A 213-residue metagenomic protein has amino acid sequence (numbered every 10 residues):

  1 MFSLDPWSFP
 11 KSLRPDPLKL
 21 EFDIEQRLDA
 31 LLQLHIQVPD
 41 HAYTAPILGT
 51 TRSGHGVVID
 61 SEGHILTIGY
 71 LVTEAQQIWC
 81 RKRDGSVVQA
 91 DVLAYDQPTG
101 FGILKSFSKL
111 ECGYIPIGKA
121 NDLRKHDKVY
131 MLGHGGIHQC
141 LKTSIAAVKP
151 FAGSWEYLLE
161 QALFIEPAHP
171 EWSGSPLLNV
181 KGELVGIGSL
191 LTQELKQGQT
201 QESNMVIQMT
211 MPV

Functional and structural regions predicted by a protein language model:
M1-I24, C112, I137-H138, V180 (+1 more regions): C-terminal cap/linker of serine protease catalytic domains
S8-S12, P39-H41, S53, D60-C140 (+3 more regions): Conserved active-site neighborhood of the chymotrypsin/trypsin-like protease fold
L18-F22, Y43-T44, A90: Short secondary-structure capping/turn segments at boundaries of alpha-helices and beta-strands
D23-I24, L93-A94, W155: Short secondary-structure boundary/capping segments
E25-D29, G49-T51, V58, T73: Short, surface-exposed loop/turn motifs at beta-strand boundaries within globular domains
A30-H35, A42-A45, G49, F107-Y114 (+1 more regions): Active-site region of chymotrypsin-like
L32-L34, G56, G63, T67 (+8 more regions): Terminal peptide-recognition signature
D60, T67-T73, G133, A146-K149 (+3 more regions): Short beta->alpha transition motifs characteristic of CBS
